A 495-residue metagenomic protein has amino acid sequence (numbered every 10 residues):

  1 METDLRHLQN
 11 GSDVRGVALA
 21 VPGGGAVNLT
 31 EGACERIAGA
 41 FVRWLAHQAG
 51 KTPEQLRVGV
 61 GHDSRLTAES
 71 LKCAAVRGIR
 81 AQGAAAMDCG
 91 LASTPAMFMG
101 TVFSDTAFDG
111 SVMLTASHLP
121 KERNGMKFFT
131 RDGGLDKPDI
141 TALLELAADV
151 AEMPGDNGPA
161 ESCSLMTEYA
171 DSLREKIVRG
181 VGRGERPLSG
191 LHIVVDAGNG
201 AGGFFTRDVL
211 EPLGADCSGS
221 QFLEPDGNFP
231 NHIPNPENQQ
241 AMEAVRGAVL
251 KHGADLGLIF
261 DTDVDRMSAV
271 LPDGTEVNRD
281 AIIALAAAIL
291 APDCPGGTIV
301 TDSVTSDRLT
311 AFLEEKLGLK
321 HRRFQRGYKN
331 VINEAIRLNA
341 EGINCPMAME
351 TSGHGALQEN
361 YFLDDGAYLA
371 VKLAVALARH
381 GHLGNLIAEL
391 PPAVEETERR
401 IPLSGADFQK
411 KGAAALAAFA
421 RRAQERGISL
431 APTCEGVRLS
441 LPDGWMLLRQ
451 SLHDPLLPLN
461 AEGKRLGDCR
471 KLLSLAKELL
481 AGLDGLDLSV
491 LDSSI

Functional and structural regions predicted by a protein language model:
M1-A75, A81, P159-G190: An N-terminal, well-structured beta->alpha segment
D13, V60, M97, V112 (+12 more regions): Buried hydrophobic positions in well-ordered alpha/beta secondary-structure cores of metabolic enzymes
R43, H47, K51, R57-R123 (+1 more regions): N-terminal small/polar loop signature for handling phosphorylated ligands or for N-terminal nucleophile
P53-D63, M87, H192-V194, G297-S303 (+1 more regions): Short glycine-rich phosphate-binding loop at a beta-alpha junction
C89-G90, T94, E145-D171, E175 (+3 more regions): Proline/glycine-rich low-complexity loops and linkers
E122-V249: Gly/Ser/Thr-enriched, mixed-charge loops and adjacent short helices that form phosphate/oxyanion-binding elements
G219-F222, T275-C294, G366-V375, R379-H380: Gly/Ser/Thr-rich active-site loops/lids in small-molecule metabolic enzymes that frequently grip phosphoryl groups
P295-N460, R465-I495: Phosphate-binding and adjacent anionic-ligand microenvironments
